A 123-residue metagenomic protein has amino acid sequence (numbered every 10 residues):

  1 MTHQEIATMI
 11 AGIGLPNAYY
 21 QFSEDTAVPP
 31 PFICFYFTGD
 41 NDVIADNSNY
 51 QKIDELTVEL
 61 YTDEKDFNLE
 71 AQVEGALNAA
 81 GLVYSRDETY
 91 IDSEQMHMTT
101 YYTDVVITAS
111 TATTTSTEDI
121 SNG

Functional and structural regions predicted by a protein language model:
M1-E55, Y61-G123: Long, contiguous binding/interaction regions
